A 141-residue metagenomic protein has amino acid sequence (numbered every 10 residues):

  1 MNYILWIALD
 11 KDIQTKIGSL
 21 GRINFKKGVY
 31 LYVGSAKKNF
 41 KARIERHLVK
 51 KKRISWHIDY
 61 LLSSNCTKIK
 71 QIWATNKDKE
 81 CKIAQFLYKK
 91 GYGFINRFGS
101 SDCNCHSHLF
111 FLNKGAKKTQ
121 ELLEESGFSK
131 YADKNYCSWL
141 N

Functional and structural regions predicted by a protein language model:
M1-V49, Q71-D78, A116-N141: GIY-YIG nuclease catalytic motif and its immediate N-terminal context
K38-E124: Aromatic/basic micro-patches that form nucleic-acid/chromatin recognition or nuclease catalytic surfaces
